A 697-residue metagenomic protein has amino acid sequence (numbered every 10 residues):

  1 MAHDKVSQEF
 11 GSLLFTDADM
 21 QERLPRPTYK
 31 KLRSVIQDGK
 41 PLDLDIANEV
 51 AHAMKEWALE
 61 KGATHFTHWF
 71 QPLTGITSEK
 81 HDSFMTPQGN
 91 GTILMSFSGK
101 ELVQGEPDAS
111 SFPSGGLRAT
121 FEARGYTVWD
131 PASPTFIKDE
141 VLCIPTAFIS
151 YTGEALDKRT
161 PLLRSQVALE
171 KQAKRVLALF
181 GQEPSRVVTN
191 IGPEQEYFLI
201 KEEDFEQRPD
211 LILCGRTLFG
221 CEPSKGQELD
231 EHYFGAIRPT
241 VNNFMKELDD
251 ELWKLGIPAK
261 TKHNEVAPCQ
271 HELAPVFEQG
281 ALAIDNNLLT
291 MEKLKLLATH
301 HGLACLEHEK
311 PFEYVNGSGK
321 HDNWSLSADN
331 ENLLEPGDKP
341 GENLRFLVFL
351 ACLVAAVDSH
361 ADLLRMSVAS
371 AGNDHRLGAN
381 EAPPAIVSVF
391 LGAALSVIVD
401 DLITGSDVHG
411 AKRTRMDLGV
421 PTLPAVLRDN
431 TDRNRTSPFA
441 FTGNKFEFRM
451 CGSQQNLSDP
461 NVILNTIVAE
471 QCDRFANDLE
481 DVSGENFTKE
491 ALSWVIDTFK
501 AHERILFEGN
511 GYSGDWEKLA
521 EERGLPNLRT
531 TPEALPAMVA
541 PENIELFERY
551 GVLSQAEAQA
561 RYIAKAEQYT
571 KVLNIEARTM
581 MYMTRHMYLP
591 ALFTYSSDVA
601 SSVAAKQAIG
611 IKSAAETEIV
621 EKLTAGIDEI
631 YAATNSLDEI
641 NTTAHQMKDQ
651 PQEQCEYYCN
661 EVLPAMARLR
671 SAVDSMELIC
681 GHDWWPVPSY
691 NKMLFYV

Functional and structural regions predicted by a protein language model:
M1-Y29, D43, R124-I144, T442 (+1 more regions): Catalytic pocket of metal/acid-base enzymes, prominently hydrolases
A2-T16, V35-D38, S224-Y233: Gly-rich Lys/Arg/Thr-decorated short loops/hinges at beta-loop-alpha junctions or inter-strand turns that position
F10-E122: Active-site core of metal-dependent hydrolases
I46-V50, F70-T74, K100-E101, F148 (+4 more regions): Active-site-proximal loop/turn and secondary-structure-junction residues that shape catalytic pockets, frequently
A63, T67-Q71, I284-H300, L326 (+3 more regions): Hydrophobic/aromatic-rich, well-ordered segments within soluble, folded domains that form packed cores
G75-N90, P107-S110, G115, R208 (+5 more regions): Short linear, low-complexity motifs centered on an aromatic residue
A123-E307, N316-G319, L326-I563: Glycine-rich, acidic/polar active-site loops that bind/position phosphate-bearing ligands
T498-V697: C-terminal amphipathic alpha-helical interaction region
